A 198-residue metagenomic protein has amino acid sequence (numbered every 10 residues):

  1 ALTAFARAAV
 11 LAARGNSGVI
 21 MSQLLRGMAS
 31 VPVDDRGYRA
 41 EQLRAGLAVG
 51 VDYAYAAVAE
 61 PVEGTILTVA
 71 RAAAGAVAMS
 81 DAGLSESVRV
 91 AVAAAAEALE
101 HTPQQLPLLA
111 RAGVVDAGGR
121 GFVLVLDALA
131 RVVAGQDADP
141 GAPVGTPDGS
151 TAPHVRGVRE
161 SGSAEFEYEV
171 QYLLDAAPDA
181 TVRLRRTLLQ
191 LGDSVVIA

Functional and structural regions predicted by a protein language model:
A1-A198: N-terminal loops that bind phosphate or other acidic moieties and the adjacent beta-alpha structural core
